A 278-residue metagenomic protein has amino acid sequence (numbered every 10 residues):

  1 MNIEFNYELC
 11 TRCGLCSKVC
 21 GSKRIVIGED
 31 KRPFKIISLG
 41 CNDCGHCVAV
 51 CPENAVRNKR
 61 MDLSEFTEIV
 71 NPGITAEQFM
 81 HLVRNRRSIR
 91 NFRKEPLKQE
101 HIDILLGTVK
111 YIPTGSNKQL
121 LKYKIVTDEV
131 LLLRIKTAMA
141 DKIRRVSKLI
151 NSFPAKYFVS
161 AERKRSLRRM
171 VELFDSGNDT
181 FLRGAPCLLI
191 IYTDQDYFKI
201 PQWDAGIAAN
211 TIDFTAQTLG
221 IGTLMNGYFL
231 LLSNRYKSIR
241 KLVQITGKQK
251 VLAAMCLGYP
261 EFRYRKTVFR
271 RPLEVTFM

Functional and structural regions predicted by a protein language model:
M1-M278: Acidic, surface-exposed loops and disordered segments
